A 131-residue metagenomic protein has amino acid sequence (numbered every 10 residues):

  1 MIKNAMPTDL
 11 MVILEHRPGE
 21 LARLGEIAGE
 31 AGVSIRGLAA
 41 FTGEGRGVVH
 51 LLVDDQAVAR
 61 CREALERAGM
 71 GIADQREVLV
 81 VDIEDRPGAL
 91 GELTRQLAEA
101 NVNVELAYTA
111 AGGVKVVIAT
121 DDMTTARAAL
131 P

Functional and structural regions predicted by a protein language model:
M1-P131: A conserved regulatory-domain signal marking ACT and ACT-like small-molecule sensing domains and adjacent regulatory
